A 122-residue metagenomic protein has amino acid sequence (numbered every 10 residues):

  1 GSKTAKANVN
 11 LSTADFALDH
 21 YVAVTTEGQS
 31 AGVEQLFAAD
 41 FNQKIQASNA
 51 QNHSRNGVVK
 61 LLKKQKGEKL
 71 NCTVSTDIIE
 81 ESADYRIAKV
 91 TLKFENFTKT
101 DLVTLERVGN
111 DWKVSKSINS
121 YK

Functional and structural regions predicted by a protein language model:
G1, T98-K122: Short beta-strand edge/turn micro-motifs at domain boundaries
G1-E27, Q35: Short, low-complexity N-terminal intrinsically disordered segments enriched in polar/charged residues
N10, H53-F97: Surface-exposed, charged secondary-structure patches
A17, V74-S75, D101: Hydrophobic alpha-helical segments typical of transmembrane helices and their membrane-interface/capping positions
G28-K44: Short, well-ordered alpha-helical segments enriched in acidic and aromatic residues
D40-N42, K93-E95, S120-K122: Solvent-exposed loop/turn segments at secondary-structure junctions within structured extracellular/periplasmic domains
N42-Q51, G67: A short gly/proline-enriched turn/hairpin at secondary-structure junctions
